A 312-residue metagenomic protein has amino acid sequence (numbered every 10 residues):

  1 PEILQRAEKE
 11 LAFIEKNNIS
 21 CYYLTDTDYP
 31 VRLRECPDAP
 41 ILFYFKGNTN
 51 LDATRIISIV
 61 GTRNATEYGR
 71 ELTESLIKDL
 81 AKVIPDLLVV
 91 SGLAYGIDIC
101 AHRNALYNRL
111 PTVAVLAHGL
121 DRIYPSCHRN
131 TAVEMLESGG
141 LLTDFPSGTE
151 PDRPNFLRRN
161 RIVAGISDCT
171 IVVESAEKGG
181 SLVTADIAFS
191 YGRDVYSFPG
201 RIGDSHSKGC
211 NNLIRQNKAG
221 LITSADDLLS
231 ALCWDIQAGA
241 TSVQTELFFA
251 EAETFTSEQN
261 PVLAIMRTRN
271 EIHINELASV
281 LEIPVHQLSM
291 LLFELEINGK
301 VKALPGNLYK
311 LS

Functional and structural regions predicted by a protein language model:
P1-A7: Helix-hairpin-helix
E15-N17, C21-S312: Glycine-biased, small-residue-rich flexible motifs in mid-sequence functional cores and linkers
